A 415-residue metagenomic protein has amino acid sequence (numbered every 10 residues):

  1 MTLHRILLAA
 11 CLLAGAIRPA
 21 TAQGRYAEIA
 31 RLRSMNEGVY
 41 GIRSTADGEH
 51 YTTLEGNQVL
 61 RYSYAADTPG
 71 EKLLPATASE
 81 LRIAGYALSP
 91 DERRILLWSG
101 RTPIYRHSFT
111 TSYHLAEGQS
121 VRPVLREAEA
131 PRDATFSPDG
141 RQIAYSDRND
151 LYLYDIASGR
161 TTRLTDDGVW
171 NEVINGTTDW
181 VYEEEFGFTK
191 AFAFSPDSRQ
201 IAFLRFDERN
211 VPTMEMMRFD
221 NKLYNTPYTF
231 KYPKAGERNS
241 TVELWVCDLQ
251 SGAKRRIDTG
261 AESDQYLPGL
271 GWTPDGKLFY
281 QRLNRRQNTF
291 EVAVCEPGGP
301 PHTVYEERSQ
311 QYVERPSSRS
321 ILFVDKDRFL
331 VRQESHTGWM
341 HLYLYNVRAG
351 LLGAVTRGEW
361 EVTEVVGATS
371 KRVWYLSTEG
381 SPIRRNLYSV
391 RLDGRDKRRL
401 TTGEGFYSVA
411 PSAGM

Functional and structural regions predicted by a protein language model:
T2-A9: Sec-dependent signal peptide recognition, specifically the positively charged N-region followed immediately by
A10-A20: Hydrophobic h-region of N-terminal signal peptides that target proteins for export in Gram-negative bacteria
T21-M415: Beta-propeller folds
